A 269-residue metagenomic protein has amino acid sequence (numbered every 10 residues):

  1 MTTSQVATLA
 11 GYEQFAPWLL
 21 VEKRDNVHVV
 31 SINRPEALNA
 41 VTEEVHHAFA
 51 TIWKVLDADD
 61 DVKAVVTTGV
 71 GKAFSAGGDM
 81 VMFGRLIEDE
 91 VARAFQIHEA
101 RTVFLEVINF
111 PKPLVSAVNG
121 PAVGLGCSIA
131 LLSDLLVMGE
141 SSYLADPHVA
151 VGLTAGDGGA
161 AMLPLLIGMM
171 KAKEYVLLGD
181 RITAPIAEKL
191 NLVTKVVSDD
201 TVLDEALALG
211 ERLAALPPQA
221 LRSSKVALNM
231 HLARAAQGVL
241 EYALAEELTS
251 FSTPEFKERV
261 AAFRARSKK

Functional and structural regions predicted by a protein language model:
M1-H28, G179-P185, D204, A208-K269: C-terminal alpha-helix plus adjacent terminal tail
M1-V70, L105: Conserved CoA-thioester-binding segment of acyl-CoA-metabolizing enzymes
V30, R34, F49, T67 (+7 more regions): Terminal peptide-recognition signature
R34-P35, D89, L216: Short loop-to-helix capping motifs
P35-L38, G71-K72, G77-M80, P121 (+2 more regions): A short, glycine- and basic residue-enriched loop/turn that sits immediately adjacent to a domain's principal
V45-A48, Q96-E99, V202, A243: Hydrophobic alpha-helical membrane-association signature
G69-E106, A122, G152, A235: Glycine- (often His-adjacent) and acidic-residue-rich active-site loop that binds/positions the CoA thioester
E106-L221, T253, E258: Crotonase-fold acyl-CoA enzyme core
